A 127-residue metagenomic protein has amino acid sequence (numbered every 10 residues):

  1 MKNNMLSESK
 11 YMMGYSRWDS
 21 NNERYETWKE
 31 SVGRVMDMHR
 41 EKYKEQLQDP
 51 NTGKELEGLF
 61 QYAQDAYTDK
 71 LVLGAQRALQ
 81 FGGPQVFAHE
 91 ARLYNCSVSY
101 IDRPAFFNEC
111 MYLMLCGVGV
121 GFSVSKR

Functional and structural regions predicted by a protein language model:
M1-R127: Extended catalytic cores of very large enzyme megasubunits
